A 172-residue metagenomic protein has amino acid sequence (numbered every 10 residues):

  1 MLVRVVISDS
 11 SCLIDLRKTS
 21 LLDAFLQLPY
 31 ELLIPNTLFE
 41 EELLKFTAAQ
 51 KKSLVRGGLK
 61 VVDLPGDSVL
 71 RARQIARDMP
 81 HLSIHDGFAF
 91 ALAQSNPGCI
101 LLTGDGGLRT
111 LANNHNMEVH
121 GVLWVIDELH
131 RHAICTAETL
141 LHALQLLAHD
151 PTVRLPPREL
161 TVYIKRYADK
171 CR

Functional and structural regions predicted by a protein language model:
L2-C99, G106, N113-M117, H142-L144 (+1 more regions): Active-site-proximal, substrate-binding regions of enzyme catalytic domains and RNA-binding/basic surfaces
L44, A112-N113, R131-H132, A148-H149: Short Asp/Glu-rich motifs
A93-N96, L129, A133, L147: Generic structural signal for hydrophobic core residues of well-folded globular domains
G106-G107, W124: Short, ordered loop/turn segments at secondary-structure junctions
V122-T136: Long, charge-dense
I134-T136, L144-L147, P151-V153: Phosphate-binding/catalytic loops
